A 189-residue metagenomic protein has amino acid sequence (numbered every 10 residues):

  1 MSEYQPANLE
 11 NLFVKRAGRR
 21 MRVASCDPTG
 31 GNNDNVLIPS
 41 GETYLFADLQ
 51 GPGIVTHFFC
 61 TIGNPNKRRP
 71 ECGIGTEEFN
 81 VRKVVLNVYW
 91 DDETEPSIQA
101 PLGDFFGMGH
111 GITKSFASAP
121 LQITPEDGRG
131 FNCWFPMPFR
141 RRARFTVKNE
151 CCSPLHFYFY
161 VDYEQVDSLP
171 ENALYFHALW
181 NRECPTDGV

Functional and structural regions predicted by a protein language model:
M1-V189: Beta-strand-centric surfaces of beta-sandwich/beta-rich domains
